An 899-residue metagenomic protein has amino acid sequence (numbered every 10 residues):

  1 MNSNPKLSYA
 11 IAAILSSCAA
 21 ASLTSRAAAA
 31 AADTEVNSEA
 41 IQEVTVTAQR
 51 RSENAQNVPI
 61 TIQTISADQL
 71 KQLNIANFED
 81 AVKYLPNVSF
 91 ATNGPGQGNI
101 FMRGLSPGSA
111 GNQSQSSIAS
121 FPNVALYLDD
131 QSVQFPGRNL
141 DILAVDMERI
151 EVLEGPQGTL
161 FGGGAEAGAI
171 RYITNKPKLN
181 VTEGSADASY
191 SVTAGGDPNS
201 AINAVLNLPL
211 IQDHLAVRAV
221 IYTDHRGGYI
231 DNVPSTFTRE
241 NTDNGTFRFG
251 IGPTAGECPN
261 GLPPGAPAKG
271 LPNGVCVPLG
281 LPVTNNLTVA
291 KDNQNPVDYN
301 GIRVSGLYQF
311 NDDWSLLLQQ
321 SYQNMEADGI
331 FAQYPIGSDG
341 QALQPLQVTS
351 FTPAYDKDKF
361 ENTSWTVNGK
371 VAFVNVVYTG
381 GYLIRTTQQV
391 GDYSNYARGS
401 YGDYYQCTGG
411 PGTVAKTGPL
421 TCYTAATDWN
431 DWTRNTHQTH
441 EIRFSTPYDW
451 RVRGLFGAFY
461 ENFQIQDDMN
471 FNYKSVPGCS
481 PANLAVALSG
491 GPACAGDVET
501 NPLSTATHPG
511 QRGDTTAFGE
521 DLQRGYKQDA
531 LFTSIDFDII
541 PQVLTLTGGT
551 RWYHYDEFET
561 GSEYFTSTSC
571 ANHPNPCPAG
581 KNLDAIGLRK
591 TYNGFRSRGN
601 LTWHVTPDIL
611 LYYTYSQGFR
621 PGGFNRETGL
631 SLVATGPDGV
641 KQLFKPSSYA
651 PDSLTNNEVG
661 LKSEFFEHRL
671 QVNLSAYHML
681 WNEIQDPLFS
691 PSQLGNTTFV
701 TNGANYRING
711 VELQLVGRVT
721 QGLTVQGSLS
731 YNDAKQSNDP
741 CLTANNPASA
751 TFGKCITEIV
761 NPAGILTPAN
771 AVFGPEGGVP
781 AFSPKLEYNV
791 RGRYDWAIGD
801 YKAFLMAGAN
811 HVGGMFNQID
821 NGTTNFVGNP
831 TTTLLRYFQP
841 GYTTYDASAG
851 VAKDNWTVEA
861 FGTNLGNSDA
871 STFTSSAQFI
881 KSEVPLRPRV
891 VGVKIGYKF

Functional and structural regions predicted by a protein language model:
M1-N87, D312, L316: N-terminal Sec signal peptide and the immediately downstream disordered periplasmic leader that contains the TonB box
F78, G98-F101, S114-Q115, A165-A188 (+1 more regions): N-terminal periplasmic accessory domains that precede and gate Gram-negative outer-membrane beta-barrel machines
S114-A119, N123-E154, A204, G245-F247: Short acidic/polar hinge/loop motifs at secondary-structure boundaries that mediate gating or recognition
G195-A327, E361, R434-T439, S445-E461 (+3 more regions): Transmembrane beta-barrel wall of Gram-negative outer-membrane proteins
N203, S364-S394, L610-S616, K641-L643 (+6 more regions): Membrane-embedded beta-barrel scaffold of Gram-negative outer-membrane proteins
I230-D292, D328-F351, D392-N430, N470-D521 (+6 more regions): Solvent-exposed loop segments that connect transmembrane elements
G454-L455, L546, H678-L680, T701-D820 (+1 more regions): Gram-negative outer-membrane beta-barrel transporters
F471, G478, A809-F826, G850-F899: C-terminal beta-signal and adjacent terminal beta-strands/loops of Gram-negative outer-membrane beta-barrel proteins
